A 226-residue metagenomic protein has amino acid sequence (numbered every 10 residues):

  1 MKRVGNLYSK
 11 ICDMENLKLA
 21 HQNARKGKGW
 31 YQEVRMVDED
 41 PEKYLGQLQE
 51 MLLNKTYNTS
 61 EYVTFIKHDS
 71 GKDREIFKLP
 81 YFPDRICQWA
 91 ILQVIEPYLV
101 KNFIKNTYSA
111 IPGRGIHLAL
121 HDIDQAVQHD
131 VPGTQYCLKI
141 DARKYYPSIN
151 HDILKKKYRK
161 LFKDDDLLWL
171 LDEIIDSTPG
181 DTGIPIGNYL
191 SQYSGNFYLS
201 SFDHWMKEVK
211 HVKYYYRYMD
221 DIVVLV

Functional and structural regions predicted by a protein language model:
M1-G46: Non-catalytic, polymerase-adjacent accessory regions of viral genome-replication enzymes
R3-Y8, L92-N150: Active-site-proximal segment of RNA-dependent polymerases
L17, W30, Y57-N58, V100 (+2 more regions): Intrinsically disordered or highly flexible coil/loop and linker segments, enriched in small and charged/polar residues
G27-M36, S60-I86, N102-R114, L138 (+1 more regions): Short, conserved non-catalytic motifs in the polymerase core
V37-E61: Amphipathic alpha-helical blocks
Q49-Y57, G71-K72, L92-V100, Q128: Generic short alpha-helical segment signal, independent of protein family or function, capturing local helix propensity
M51-L52, D122-V226: Conserved polymerase palm-domain catalytic core
